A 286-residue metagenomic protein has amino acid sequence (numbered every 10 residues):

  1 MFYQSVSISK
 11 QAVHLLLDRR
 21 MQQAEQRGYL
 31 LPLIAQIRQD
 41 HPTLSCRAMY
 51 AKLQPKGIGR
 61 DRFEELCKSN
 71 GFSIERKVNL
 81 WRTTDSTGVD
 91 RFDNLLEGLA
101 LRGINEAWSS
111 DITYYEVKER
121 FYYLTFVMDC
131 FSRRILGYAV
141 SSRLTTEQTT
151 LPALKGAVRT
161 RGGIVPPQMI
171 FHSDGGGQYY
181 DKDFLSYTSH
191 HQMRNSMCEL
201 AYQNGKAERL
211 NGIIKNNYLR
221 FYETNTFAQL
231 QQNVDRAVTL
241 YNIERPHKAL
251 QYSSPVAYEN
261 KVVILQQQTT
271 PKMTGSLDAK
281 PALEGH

Functional and structural regions predicted by a protein language model:
F2-Y3, V13, I34, M49 (+14 more regions): Mobile genetic element proteins and their domesticated derivatives, centered on retroelements and DNA transposons
I8-G103, S254-V262: Basic, flexible linker segments flanking DNA-binding modules in nucleic acid-interacting mobile-element proteins
G59-F126, L151-R161, P166-P167, D278-H286: Mobile-element integrase/transposase regions, centering on the N-terminal DNA-binding/Zn-coordinating module
T83-T87, S173-G175, D181-L185, N195-N216 (+2 more regions): RNase H-like two-metal-ion nuclease catalytic core shared by retroviral integrases and related mobile-element nucleases
D129-C130, S141-T145: A short acidic/small-residue loop/turn micro-motif
R143-A153: A short, well-structured alpha-helical segment
S189-M193, I213-H286: C-terminal domain-tail junction helix/linker
